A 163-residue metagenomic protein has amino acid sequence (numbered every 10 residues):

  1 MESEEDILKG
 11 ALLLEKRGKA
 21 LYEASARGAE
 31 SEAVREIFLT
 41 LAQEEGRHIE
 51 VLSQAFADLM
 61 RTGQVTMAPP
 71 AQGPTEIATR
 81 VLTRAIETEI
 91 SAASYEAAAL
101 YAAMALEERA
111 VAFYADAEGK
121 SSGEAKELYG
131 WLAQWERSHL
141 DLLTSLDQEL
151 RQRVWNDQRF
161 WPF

Functional and structural regions predicted by a protein language model:
M1-F163: Non-heme di-metal
